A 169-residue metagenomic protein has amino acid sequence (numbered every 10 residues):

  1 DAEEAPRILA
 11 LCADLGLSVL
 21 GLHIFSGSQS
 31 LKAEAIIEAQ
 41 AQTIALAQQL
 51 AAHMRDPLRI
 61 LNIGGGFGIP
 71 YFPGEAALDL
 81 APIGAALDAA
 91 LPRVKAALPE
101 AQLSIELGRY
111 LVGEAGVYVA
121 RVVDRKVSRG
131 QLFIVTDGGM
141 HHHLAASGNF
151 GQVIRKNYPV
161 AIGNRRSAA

Functional and structural regions predicted by a protein language model:
D1-A2, Q42-A47, I83-A85, R125-S128 (+2 more regions): Short, surface-exposed linear patches
D1-I60, I69, A90-K95, V123 (+1 more regions): Active-site-proximal beta-alpha core segment in soluble small-molecule metabolic enzymes
I24-Q29, L61, G66-G68, F72-G74 (+3 more regions): Active-site beta-loop-alpha junctions enriched in small/polar residues
K32-A39, P70-I83, V112-D124: Short glycine/threonine-rich loop-to-helix capping motif typified by GTGT followed within a few residues by an Asp-Pro
E34, R55, P73-E75, P99 (+1 more regions): Short linear functional motifs in flexible/disordered or boundary regions
F72, L87, V94, V122 (+1 more regions): Generic hydrophobic, helix-prone segments enriched in Leu/Val/Ile
L80-P92, A101: Glycine-rich and small/hydrophobic secondary-structure elements
E100-A169: Charged (often Lys/Glu-rich) extended helix/loop segments that serve as interaction or gating elements
